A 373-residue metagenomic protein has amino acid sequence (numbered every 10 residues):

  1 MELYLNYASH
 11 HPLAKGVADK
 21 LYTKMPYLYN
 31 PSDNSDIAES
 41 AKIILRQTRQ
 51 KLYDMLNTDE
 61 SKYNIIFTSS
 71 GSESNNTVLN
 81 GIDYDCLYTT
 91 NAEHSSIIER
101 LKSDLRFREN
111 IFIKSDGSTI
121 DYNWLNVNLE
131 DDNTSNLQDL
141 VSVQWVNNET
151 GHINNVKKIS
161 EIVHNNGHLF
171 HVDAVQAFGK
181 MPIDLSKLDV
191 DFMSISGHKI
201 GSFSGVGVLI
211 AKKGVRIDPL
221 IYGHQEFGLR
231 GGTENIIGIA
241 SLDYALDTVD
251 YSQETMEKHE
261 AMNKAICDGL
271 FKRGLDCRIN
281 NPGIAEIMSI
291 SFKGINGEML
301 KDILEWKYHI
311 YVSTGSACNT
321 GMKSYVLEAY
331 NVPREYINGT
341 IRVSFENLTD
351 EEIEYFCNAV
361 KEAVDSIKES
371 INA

Functional and structural regions predicted by a protein language model:
M1-A373: Pyridoxal 5′-phosphate
